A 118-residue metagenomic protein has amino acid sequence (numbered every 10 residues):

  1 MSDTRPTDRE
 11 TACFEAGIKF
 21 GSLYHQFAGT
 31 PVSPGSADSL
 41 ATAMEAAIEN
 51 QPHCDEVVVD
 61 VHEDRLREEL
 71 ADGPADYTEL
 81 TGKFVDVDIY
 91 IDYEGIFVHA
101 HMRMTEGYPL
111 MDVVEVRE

Functional and structural regions predicted by a protein language model:
M1-E118: Short beta-strand/helix segments in adaptor/scaffold domains that form protein-protein interfaces within large
